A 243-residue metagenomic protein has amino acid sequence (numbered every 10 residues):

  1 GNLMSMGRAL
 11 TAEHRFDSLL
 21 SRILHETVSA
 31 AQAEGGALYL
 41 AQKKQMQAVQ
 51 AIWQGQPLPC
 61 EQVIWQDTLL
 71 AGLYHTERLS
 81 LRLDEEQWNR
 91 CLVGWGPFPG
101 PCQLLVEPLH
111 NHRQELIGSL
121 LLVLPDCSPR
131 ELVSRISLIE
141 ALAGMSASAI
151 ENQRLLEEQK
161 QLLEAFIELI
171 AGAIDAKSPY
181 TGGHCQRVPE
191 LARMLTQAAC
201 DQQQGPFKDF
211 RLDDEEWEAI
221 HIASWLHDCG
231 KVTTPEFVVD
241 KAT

Functional and structural regions predicted by a protein language model:
N2-S18, E131-S134, A141-E158, L212 (+2 more regions): Signal-transducing alpha-helical linker
N2-S18, R22, E26, I52-Q56 (+1 more regions): Short regulatory/linker helices and ligand/cofactor-binding micro-motifs at input modules
R22-V28, A33-Q42, R78-L79, G118: Short, hydrophobic-rich beta-strand element in sensory/regulatory alpha-beta domains
A48, Q56-V93, G100: Acidic/proline- and glycine-rich, intrinsically disordered low-complexity segments that serve as regulatory linkers
W53-G55, G118-R130, I150: Short beta-strand-to-loop transition segments that serve as allosteric relay/switch motifs in sensory/regulatory domains
L79, P125, P129, L138-Q159 (+2 more regions): Signal-transmission/dimerization alpha-helices at domain junctions
C102-R113: A short, aliphatic-rich beta-strand micro-motif
V133, A171, D175-T243: Metal-dependent catalytic cores of enzymes that make or break cyclic nucleotides and related phosphoester linkages
